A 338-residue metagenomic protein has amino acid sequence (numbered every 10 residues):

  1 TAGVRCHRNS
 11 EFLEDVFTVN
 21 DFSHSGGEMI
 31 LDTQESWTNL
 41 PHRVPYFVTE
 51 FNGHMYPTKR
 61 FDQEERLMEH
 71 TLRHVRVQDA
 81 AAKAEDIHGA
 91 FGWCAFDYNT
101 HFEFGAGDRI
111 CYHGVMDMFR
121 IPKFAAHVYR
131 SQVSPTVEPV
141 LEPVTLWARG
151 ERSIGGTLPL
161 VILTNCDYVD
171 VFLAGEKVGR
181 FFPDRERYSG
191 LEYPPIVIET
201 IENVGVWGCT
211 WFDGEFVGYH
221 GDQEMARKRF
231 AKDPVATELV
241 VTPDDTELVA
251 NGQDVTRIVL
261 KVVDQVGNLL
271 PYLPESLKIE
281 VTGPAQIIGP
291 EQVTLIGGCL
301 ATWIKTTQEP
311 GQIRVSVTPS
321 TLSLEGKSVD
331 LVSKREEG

Functional and structural regions predicted by a protein language model:
T1-A125, Q132-E151, G156, D184-R185: Substrate-binding/catalytic cleft of secreted carbohydrate-active enzymes, primarily glycoside hydrolases
C94, N99, F104-E238, N268-L270: Catalytic cores of secreted or luminal carbohydrate-active enzymes
H113, E176-V178, Y272-P284, P290 (+1 more regions): Short, well-ordered beta-strand segments
R149-G155, E247-T256: Short, solvent-exposed loop/linker segments at the N-terminal edge of repeated beta-sheet extracellular domains
L158-T164, T242, Q253-P271, I313-V317: Beta-strand-rich structural segments
E186-P195, T282-G297: Low-complexity "stalk/linker" and mucin-like segments enriched in Ser/Thr/Pro/Ala/Gly
P195-T210, E291, I296-E309: Short, hydrophobic beta-strand segments
Q223-P234, L322-R335: Edge beta-strands of extracellular beta-sandwich domains
